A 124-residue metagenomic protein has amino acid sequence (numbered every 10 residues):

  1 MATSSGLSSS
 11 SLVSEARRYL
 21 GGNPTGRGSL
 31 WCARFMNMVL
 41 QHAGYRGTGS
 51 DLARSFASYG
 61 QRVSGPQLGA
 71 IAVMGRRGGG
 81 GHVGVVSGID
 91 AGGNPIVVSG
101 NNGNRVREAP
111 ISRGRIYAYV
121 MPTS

Functional and structural regions predicted by a protein language model:
M1-T48, A57-S58: N-terminal capping segments
V13, N94, I116: A residue-level signal for beta-strand positions that form part of recognition/binding surfaces within mature
Y45-R107: ...with weaker cross-activation on analogous glycine-rich loops/strands in unrelated enzymes
E108-S124: Intrinsically disordered, low-complexity, charged/polar segments
